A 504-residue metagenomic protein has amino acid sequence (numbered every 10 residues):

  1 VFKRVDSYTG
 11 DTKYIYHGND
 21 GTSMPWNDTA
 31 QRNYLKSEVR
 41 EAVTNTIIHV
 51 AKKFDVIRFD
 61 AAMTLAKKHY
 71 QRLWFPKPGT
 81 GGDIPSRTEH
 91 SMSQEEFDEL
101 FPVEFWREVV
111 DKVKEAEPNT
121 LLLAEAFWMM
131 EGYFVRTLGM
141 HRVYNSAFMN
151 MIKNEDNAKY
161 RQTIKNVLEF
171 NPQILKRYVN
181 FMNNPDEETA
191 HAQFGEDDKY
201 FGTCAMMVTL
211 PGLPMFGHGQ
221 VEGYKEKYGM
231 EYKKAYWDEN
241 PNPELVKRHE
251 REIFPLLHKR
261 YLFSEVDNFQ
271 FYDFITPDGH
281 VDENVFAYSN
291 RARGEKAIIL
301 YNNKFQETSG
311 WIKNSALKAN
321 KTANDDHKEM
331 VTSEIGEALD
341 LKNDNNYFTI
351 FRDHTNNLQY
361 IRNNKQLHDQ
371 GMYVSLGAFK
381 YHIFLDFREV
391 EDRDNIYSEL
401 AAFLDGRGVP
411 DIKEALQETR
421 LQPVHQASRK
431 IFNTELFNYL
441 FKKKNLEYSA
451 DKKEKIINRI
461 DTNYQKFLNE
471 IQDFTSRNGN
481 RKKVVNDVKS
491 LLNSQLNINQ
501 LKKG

Functional and structural regions predicted by a protein language model:
V1-K259, E265, L341, I361 (+2 more regions): Alpha-amylase-like alpha-glycosidases and glucanotransferases acting on alpha-linked glucans and related
Y160-N166, V266-R293, D353-D369: Flexible, glycine/threonine-enriched loop-and-boundary segments that flank and lead into catalytic domains of large
Y228, E307-N314, E391-D394: Cytochrome P450 core scaffold surrounding the K-helix E-X-X-R motif and the conserved "meander" helix-loop region
R251-I253, V331-L341, A401-T434: Active-site-adjacent segment of 2-oxoglutarate/Fe(II) JmjC oxygenases
P277-A338, L385: Carbohydrate-binding surface patches
A297, L367-E399: C-terminal beta-strand-rich structural cap/linker in extracellular carbohydrate-active enzymes
D326-H368: Trp/Gly-enriched beta-strand surface patches
F387, I412-G504: Terminal accessory regions of large proteins
